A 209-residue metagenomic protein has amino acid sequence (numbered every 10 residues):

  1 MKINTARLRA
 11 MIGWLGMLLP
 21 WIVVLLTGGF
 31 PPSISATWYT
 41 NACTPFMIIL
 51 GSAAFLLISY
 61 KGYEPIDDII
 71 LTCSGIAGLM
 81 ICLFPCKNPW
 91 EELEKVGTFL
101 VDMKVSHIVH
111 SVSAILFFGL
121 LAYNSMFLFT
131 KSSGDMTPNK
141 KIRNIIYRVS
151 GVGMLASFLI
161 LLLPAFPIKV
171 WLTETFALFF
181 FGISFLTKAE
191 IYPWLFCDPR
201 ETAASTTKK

Functional and structural regions predicted by a protein language model:
M1-I12: N-terminal membrane topogenic signal
W14-P20, F46-L57, I115-S125, A177-K188: Hydrophobic cores of alpha-helical transmembrane segments in multi-pass inner/ER membrane proteins, independent
G16-P31: Alpha-helical transmembrane segments of multi-pass membrane proteins
L26-T27, Y39-P65: Long, hydrophobic/aromatic-enriched structural stretches that serve as scaffold segments
T27-N41, E92-V105, F166-T173: Membrane-interface interhelical loops and short amphipathic "cap" helices that link adjacent transmembrane segments
Y39-L50, H107-F118, N144-G151, W171-L178: Alpha-helical transmembrane segments of polytopic membrane proteins
S74-N144: Membrane-proximal helix-loop-helix units in multi-pass membrane proteins
M154-K209: C-terminal transmembrane-bundle signature of multipass membrane proteins, characterized by strong activation on
